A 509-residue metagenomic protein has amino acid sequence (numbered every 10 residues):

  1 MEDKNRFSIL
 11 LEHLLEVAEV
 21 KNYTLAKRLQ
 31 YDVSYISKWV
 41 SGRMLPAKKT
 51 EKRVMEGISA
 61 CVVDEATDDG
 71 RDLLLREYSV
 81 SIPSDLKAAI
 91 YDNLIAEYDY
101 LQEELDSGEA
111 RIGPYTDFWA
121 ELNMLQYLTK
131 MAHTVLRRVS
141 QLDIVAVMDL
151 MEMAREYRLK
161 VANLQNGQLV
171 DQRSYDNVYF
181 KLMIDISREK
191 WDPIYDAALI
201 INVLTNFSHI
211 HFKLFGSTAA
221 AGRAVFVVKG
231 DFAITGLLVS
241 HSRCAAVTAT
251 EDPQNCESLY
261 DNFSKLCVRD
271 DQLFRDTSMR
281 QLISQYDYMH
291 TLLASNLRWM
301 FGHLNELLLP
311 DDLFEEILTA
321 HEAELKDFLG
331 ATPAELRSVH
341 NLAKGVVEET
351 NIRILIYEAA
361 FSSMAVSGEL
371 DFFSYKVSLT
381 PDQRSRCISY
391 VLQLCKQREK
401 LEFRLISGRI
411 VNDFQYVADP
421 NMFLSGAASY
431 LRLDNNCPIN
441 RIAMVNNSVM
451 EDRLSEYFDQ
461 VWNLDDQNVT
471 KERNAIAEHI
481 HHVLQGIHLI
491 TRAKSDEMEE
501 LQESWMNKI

Functional and structural regions predicted by a protein language model:
M1-N22: A short, Lys/Arg-rich alpha-helix, primarily the initiator
I9, H13, K27, K38: DNA-binding alpha-helical recognition surfaces that contact promoter or target DNA
L15, A26, M55, S59: The alpha-helix within a helix-turn-helix
N22-L29: Short alpha-helical "recognition helix" segments of helix-turn-helix
Q30-K49: Recognition helix of helix-turn-helix/homeodomain-like DNA-binding domains that insert into the DNA major groove
T50-D69: DNA major-groove recognition helix of helix-turn-helix/homeodomain DNA-binding modules
T67-L142: Helix-turn-helix/homeodomain-like alpha-helical modules used for DNA recognition and transcription-factor dimerization
Y115-K471, A475-E478, H482-Q485: Hydrophobic protein-protein interaction segments
